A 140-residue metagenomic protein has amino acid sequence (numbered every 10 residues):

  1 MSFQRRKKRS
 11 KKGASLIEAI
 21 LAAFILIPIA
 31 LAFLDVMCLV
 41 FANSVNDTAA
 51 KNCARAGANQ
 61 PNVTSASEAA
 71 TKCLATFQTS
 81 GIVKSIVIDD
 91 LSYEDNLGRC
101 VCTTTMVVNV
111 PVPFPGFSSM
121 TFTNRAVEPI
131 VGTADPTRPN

Functional and structural regions predicted by a protein language model:
S2-F3, N59-N140: Short, conserved structural patches
S2-T71: Alpha-helical assembly-interface signal, strongest on the long, hydrophobic N-terminal helix that forms
